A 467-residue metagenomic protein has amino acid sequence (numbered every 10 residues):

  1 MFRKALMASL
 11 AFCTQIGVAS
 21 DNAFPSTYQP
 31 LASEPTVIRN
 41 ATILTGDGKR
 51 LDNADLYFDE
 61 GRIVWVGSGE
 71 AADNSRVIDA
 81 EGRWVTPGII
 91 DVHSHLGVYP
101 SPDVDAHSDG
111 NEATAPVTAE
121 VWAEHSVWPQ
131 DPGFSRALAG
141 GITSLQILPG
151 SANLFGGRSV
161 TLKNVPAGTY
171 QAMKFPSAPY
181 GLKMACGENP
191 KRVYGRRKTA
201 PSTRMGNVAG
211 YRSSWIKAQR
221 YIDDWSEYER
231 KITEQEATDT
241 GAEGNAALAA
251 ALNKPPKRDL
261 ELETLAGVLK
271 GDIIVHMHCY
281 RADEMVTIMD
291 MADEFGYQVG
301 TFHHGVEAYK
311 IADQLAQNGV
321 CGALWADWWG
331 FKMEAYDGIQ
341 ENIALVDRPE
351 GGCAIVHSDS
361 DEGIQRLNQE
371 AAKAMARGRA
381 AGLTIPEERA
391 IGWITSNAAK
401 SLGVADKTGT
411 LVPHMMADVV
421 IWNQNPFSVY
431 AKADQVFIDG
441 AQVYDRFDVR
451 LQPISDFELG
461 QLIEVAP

Functional and structural regions predicted by a protein language model:
K4-Q15: Bacterial N-terminal signal peptides
S20-S33, Q435-P467: Extracellular/periplasmic ectodomains of large secreted or surface enzymes and adhesion receptors
D21-E34, I43, D47-T86, D103: Histidine-rich, glycine-flanked metal-binding segment
T27, A32, S101-P102, S108-T114 (+6 more regions): His/Asp/Glu-enriched, well-ordered alpha-helical/loop segment that forms or immediately abuts the divalent-metal
E34-I38, A71-E124, A139: Replace "His-x-His-based motif
A41, L56, G61, G82 (+9 more regions): Divalent metal-coordination and catalytic microenvironments
A41-L44, K400, V412-D456: C-terminal cap of metal-dependent C-N hydrolases
G133, L138-H303, K432, I438 (+1 more regions): Polyanionic/metal-chelating signatures
